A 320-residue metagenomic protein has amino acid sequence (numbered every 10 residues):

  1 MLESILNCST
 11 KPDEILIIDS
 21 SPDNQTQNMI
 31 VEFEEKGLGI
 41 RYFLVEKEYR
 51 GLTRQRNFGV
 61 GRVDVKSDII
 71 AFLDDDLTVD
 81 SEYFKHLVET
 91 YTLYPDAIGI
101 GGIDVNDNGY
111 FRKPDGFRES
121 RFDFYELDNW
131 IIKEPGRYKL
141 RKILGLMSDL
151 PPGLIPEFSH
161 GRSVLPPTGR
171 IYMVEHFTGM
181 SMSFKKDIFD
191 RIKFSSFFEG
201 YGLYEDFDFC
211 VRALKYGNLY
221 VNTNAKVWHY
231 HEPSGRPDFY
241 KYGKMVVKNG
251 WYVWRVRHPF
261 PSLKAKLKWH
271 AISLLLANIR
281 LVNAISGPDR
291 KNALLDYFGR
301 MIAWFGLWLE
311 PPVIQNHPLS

Functional and structural regions predicted by a protein language model:
S4-L44: Acidic donor-binding segment of Leloir-type glycosyltransferases
E46-V65: Glycine-rich, basic loop-to-helix element that forms the pyrophosphate-binding segment of sugar-nucleotide handling
K66-T78: Short beta-strand-to-loop acidic/aromatic patch adjacent to the donor-nucleotide binding site
E82-L150: Conserved donor NDP-sugar-binding/catalytic core segment of glycosyltransferases
R141-I155, S163-S183, L214: A recurrent flexible, glycine/aromatic-enriched loop bordering the glycosyltransferase active site that acts as
E175-I192, E199-A225: A short, conserved alpha-helix in the catalytic core of glycosyltransferases
K215, L219-N292: Active-site-adjacent helix/loop segment of glycosyltransferases that harbors family-specific signature motifs
N283-S320: Membrane-interface aromatic/basic loop that binds lipid-linked glycans or pyrophosphate carriers, typified by
